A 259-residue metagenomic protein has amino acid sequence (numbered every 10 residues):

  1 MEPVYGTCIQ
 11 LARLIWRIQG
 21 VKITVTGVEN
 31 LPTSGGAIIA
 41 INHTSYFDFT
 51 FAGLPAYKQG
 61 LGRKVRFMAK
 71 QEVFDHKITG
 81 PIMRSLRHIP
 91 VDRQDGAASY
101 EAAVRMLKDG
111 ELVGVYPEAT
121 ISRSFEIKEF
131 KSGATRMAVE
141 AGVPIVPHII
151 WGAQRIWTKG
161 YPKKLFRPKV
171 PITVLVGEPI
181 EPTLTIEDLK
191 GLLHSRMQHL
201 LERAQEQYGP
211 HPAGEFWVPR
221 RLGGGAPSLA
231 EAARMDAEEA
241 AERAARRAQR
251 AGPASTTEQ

Functional and structural regions predicted by a protein language model:
M1-T26, F51, R63, H76-L86: A transmembrane-helix-recognition feature enriched in membrane-embedded lipid enzymes and envelope glyco-/phospholipid
A12, R84-P90, P117-I121: Short, basic, glycine/proline-bearing loop/turn elements
L14-G20, P90-Q94, S124: Short, flexible loop segments at the rims of nucleotide/cofactor-binding pockets, characterized by
I23-G27, A52-L54, Y100-E101, G160-P162: A generic local structural motif
T33-D95: Catalytic core of membrane glycerolipid acyltransferases/transacylases, capturing the structured, soluble-facing
A97-Q259: Non-catalytic C-terminal accessory region of glycerolipid acyltransferases and related lyso-lipid remodeling enzymes
